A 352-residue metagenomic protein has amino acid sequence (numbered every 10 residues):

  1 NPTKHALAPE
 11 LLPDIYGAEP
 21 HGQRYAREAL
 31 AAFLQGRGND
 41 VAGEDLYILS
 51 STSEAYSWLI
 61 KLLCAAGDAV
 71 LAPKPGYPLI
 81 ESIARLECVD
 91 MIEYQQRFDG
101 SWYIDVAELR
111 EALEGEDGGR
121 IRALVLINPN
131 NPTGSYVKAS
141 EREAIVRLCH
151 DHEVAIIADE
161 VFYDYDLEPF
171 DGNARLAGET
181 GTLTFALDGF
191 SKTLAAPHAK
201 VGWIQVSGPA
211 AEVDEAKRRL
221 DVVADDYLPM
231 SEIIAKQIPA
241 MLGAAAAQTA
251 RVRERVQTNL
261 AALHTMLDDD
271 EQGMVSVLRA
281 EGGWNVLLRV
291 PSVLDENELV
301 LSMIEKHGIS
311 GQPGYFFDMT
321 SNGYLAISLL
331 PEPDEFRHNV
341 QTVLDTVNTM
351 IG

Functional and structural regions predicted by a protein language model:
N1-S51, W58, M241-A247, S310 (+1 more regions): N-terminal small-domain helix-loop-helix segment of the aminotransferase-like
D40, R110-E114, S302-G311, F317-G352: PLP-dependent enzyme catalytic core of the Aspartate aminotransferase-like
L62-A84: Conserved PLP-anchoring active-site segment centered on the Schiff-base-forming lysine
A72, E93, I156-A158, G311-P313: Hydrophobic residues in well-ordered beta-strands that form the structural core
E87, D151-H152, T180, H307 (+1 more regions): Helix C-cap/helix->beta junction micro-motif
F98-A174: Active-site phosphate-binding strand-loop segment of PLP-dependent enzymes
G178-Q257, V347-N348: Conserved core segment of the aminotransferase class I/II
P239, E254-H264, S276-V290, S321: Conserved glycine-rich beta-strand-loop-beta hairpin in the small C-terminal domain of fold type I
